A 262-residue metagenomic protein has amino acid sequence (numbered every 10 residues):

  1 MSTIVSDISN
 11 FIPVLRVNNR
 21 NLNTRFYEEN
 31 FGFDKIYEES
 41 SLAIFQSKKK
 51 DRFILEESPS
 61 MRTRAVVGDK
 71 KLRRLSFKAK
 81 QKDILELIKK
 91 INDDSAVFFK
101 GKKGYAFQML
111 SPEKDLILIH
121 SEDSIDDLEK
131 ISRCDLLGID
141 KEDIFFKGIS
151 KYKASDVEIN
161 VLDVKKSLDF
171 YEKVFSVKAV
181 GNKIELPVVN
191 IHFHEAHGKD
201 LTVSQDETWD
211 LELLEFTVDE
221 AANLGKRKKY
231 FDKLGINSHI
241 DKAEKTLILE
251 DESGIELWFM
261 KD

Functional and structural regions predicted by a protein language model:
M1-I4, T63-V67, I144-G148, T202-D206: Short, flexible, solvent-exposed loop/turn segments with mixed acidic/basic and small polar residues
M1-N21, L75, E129-K166, L211-L214: N-terminal beta-strand motif that seeds the catalytic metal site of vicinal oxygen chelate
S2-S9, V14-P59, E158-G198: Core segments of cupin and vicinal oxygen chelate
S2-T3, D93-S150, N190-H192, K229-D262: Vicinal oxygen chelate
N19-R20, K80-I84, D163-V164, D219-N223: Helix N-cap motif at beta-to-alpha junctions
E57-R64, I117-D126, K199-D206, W258-D262: A general structural signal for short secondary-structure boundary/capping elements
S58-R74, A79, I88-Y105, H197-S204 (+3 more regions): A cross-kingdom feature marking solvent-exposed beta-strand/loop segments within repeated, beta-rich binding/scaffold
K165-F259: Structured core of small recognition/catalytic domains
